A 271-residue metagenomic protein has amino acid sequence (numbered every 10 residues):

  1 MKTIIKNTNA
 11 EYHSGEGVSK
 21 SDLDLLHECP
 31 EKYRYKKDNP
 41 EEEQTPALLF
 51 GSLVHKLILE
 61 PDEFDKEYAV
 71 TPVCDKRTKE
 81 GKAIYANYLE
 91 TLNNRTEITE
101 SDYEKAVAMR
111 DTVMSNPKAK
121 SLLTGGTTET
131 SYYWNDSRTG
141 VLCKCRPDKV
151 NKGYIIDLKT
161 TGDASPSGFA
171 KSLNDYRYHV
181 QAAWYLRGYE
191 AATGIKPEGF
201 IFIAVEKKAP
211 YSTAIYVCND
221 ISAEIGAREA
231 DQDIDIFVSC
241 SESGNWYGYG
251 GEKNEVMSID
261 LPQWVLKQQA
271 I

Functional and structural regions predicted by a protein language model:
M1-K144, G250-G251: Metal-dependent nuclease catalytic cores that hydrolyze phosphodiester bonds in DNA/RNA, characterized by
K32-Y35, T160-S165, K207-T213: Short acidic (Asp/Glu) and glycine-rich catalytic loops that position anionic groups and cofactors
P40-E43, T91-I98, S167-R177, N219-I221: Short histidine-centered catalytic/ligand-binding loop motif
L49, L142-K144, R177-V180, W184 (+1 more regions): Short, well-structured alpha-helical interface segments that form or flank functional binding sites
I58-E63, D136, T160-D163, E190-G194 (+1 more regions): Hydrophobic/aromatic-lined pockets within catalytic cores
N116-L122, N151-D157, E190-E198: Secondary-structure boundary elements
C145-K171: Conserved catalytic cores of phosphodiester-cleaving nucleases, focusing on short active-site segments
W184-I271: Metal-dependent nuclease catalytic regions and adjoining charged, substrate-binding loops involved in nucleic-acid end
